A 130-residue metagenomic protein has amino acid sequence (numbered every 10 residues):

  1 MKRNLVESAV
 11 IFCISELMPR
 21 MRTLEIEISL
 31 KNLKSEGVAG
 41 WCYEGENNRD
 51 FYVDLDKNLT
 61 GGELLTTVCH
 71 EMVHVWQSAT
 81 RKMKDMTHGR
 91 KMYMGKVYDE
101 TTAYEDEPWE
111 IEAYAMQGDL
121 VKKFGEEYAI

Functional and structural regions predicted by a protein language model:
M1-E46, G61: Auxiliary, metal-adjacent structural segments of Zn-dependent hydrolase domains
L17-T23, K82-K84, F124-I130: Surface-exposed helix-capping loop/turn segments at secondary-structure junctions
K34-G40, E44-L55, V75-M83, T87-H88: Membrane-embedded and juxtamembrane structural elements of multi-pass membrane proteins
F51-V68: Short pre-active-site segment immediately N-terminal to the catalytic Zn-binding motif
G62, S78-I111: Post-HEXXH active-site segment of zinc metalloproteases
T66-S78, A113: Active-site recognition of the HExxH zinc-binding catalytic motif
A103-D106, A115-I130: Long, well-structured alpha-helical subdomains associated with metal-dependent extracellular/ecto-lumenal hydrolases
